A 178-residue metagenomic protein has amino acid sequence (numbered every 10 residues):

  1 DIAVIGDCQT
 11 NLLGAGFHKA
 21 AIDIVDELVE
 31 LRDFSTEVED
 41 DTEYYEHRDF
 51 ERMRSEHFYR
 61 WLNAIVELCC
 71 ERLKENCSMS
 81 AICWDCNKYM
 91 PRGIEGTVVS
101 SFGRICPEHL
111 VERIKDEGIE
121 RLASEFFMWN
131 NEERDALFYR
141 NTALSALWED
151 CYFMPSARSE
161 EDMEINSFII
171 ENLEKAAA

Functional and structural regions predicted by a protein language model:
D1-A178: Acidic (Asp/Glu-rich) sequence patches and key acidic residues that form negatively charged surfaces used
